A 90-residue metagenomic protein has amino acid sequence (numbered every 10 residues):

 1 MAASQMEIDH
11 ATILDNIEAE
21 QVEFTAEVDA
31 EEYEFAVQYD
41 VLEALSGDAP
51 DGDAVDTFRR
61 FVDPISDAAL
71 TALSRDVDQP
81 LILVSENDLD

Functional and structural regions predicted by a protein language model:
M1-E27, E31: Short, charged/polar N-terminal "headpieces" of proteins
A2-I8, D48-D90: Acidic, low-complexity intrinsically disordered segments
N16, A44, L83-S85: Generic detector of low-complexity/intrinsically disordered segments and short hydrophobic N-terminal stretches
V28, Y39, V62-I65: Prokaryotic Sec-type signal peptides and long signal-anchor helices with extended Leu/Ile/Val-rich h-regions
D29, L42, L70: Residue-level marker of positions within ordered structural domains that often coincide with functionally constrained
A30, S46-G47: Glycine-centered secondary-structure boundary/capping sites
Y33-F35: Short beta-strand segments
V37-L45: Short acidic, glycine/tyrosine-flanked loop/strand segments centered on an H-E-D-like triad
